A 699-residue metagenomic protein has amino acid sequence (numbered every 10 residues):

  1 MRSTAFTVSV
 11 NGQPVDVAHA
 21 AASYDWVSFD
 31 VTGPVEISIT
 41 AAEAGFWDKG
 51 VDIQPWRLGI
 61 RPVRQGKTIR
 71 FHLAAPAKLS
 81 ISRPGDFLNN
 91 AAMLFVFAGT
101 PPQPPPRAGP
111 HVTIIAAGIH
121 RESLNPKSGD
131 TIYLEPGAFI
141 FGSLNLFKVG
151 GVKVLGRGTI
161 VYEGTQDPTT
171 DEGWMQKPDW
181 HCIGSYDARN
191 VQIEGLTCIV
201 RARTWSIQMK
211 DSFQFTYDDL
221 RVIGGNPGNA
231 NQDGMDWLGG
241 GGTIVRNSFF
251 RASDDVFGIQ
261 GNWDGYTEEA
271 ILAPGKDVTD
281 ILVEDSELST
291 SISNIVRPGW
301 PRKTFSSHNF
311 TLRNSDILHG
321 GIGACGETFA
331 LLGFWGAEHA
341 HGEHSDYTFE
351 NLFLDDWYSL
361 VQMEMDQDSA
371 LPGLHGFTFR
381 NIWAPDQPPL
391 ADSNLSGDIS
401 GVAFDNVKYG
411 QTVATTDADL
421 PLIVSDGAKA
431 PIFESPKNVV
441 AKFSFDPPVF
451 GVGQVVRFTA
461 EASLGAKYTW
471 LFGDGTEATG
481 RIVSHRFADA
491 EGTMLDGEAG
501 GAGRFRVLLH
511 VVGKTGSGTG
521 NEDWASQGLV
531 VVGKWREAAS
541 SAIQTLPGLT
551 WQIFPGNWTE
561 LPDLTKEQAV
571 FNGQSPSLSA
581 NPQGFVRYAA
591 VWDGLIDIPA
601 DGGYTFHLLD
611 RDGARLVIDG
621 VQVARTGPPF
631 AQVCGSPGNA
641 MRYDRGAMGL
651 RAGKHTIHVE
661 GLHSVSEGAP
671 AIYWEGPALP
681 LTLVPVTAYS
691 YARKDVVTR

Functional and structural regions predicted by a protein language model:
M1-V439: Extracellular/periplasmic carbohydrate-active domains that bind, remodel, or depolymerize complex polysaccharides
S9, Y133-L134, L471-F472, V617 (+1 more regions): A general beta-strand register signal
V31-E36, V449-R457, A600-G603: Short coil/turn motif common to extracellular beta-sandwich-like domains
G33-V35, A75-L79, R189, F213 (+6 more regions): Short tyrosine-centred short linear motifs in exposed loops/low-complexity segments
R83, V511-G513, V659-G661: Conserved structural position at the C-terminal beta-strand of extracellular beta-sandwich adhesion modules
F87-P104, G518-V531, P670-A671: Edge beta-strands of extracellular beta-sandwich domains
K437-W535, G676, T698-R699: Extracellular/lumenal mature domains of secreted and surface-exposed proteins
R504, E522-D523, G528, G533-R699: Acidic/polar, compositionally biased interaction segments
